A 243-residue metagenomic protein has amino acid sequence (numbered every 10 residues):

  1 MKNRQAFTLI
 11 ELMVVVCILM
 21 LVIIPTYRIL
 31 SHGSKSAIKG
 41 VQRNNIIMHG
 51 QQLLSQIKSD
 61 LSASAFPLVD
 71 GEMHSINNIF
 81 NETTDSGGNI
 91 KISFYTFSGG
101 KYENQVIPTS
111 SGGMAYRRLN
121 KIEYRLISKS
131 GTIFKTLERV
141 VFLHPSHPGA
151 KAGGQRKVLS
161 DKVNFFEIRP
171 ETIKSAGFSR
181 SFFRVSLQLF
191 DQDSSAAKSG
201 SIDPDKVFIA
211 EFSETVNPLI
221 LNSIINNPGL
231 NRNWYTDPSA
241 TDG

Functional and structural regions predicted by a protein language model:
M1-F7: N-terminal leader/signal peptides at the extreme start of proteins
F7-A63: Aliphatic-rich helix starts adjacent to a transmembrane/signal segment
L12, R118, S179: Exposed loop/turn and edge beta-strand positions of beta-sandwich/beta-sheet ligand-binding modules
I38-R43, P148-G154, S201-P204: Short helix/strand-bridging catalytic loops that position acidic/His residues to coordinate divalent metals and engage
I47, Q51, N78-N81, G153 (+1 more regions): Short, conserved loop/turn and helix-capping segments at secondary-structure boundaries that abut family-defining
L61-F94: Short, glycine/small-hydrophobic-rich surface segments
T83-A176, K206-I209, T236: Type IV pilin-like appendage domain
G153-G243: Short linear sequence signals and composition-biased patches located at protein termini or domain-edge surfaces
